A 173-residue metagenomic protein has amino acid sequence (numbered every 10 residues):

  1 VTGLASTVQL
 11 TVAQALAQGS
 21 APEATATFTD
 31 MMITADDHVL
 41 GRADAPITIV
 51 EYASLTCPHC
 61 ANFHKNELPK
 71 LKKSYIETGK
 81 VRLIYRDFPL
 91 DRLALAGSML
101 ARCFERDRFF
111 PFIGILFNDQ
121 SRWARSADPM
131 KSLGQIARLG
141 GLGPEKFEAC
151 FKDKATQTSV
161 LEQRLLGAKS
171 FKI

Functional and structural regions predicted by a protein language model:
T2-D91, L161-L165: Extracytoplasmic thiol/disulfide redox context detector
A43, C150, K154: Charge-dense, low-complexity intrinsically disordered segments
A53-T56, A61-R138, G143: Structural alpha/beta surface segment adjacent to cysteine/selenocysteine redox centers across thiol/disulfide enzymes
D119-R122, D153-Q157: A short structural micro-motif
A137, F151, G167-A168: Hydrophobic alpha-helix position signal
L142-G143, A155-I173: Thiol/disulfide oxidoreductase modules built on the thioredoxin-like
F147: Charged, glycine-interspersed solvent-exposed loop segments at helix/strand-loop junctions that cap or gate access
